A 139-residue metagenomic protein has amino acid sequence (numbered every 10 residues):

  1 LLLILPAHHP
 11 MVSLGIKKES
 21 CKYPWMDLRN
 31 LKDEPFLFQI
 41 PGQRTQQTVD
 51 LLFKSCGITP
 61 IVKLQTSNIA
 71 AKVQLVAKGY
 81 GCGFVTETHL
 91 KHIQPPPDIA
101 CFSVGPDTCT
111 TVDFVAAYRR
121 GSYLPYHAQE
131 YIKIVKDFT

Functional and structural regions predicted by a protein language model:
L1-D33, C109: Acidic, Gly/Pro-rich loop/turn segments at junctions of secondary structure
L3-I4, F36, C101, A116: Generic preference for hydrophobic
I4-H8, D113-L124: A bilobed periplasmic-binding-protein/Venus flytrap-type ligand-binding module shared by bacterial periplasmic
E19-L28, E34-C56, L124-A128, I132: Secondary-structure junction motif
Y23-M26, A70-R120: Beta-alpha-beta core module
F38, T59-N68: Short beta-strand-to-loop elements that line the ligand-binding cleft of bilobed periplasmic-binding protein-like
V135-T139: Periplasmic-binding protein-like
